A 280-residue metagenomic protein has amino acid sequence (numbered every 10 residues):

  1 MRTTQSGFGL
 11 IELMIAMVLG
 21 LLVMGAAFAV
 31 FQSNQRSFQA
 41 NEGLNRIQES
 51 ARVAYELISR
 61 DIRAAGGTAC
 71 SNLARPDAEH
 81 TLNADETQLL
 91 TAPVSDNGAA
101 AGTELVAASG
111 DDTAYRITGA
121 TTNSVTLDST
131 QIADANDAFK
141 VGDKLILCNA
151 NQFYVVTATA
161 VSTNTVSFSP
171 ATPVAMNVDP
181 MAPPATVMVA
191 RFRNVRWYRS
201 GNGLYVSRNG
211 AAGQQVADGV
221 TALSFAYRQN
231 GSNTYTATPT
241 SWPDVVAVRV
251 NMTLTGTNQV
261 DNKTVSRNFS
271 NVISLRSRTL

Functional and structural regions predicted by a protein language model:
R2-S59, R63-A65, D261, T279-L280: Aliphatic-rich helix starts adjacent to a transmembrane/signal segment
T4, N149, Q229-N230: Acidic surface patches and DE-rich sequence motifs
S6, V141, P243-V246: Residue-level preference for short coil/turn positions at secondary-structure junctions
E42-R46, S50-A100, E104, D111 (+2 more regions): Short linear sequence signals and composition-biased patches located at protein termini or domain-edge surfaces
L82-V178: Autoprocessing Asn-cyclization modules and mimics
M176-T186: Short, conserved, GDST-rich strand-edge loop motifs in beta-rich repeat architectures
